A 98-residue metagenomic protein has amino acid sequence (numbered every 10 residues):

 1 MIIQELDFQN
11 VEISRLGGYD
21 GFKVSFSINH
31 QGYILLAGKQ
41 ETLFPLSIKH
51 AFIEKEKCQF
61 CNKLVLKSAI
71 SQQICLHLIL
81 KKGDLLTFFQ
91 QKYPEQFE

Functional and structural regions predicted by a protein language model:
M1-L35: Short, charged/polar N-terminal "headpieces" of proteins
S27-K49: Compact alpha/beta protein-protein interaction domains typified by the UBC
E41-E98: Acidic, low-complexity intrinsically disordered segments
